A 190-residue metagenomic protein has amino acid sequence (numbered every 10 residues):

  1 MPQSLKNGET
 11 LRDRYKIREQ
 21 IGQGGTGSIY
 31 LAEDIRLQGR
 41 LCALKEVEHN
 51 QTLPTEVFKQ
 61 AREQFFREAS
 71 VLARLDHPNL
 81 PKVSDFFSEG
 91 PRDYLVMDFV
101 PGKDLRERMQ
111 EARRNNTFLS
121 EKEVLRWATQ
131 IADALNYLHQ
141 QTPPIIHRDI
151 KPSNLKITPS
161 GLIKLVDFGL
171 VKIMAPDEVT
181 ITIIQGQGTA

Functional and structural regions predicted by a protein language model:
R18-G25, I29: Protein kinase glycine-rich loop
E33-C42: Conserved N-lobe loop of protein kinases adjacent to the ATP-binding glycine-rich P-loop
E48-R74: AlphaC helix of the eukaryotic protein kinase fold
F86: Activation-segment/catalytic-loop signature of the eukaryotic protein kinase fold
G90-D104, R108: Conserved short submotifs of the Hanks-type protein kinase catalytic core that shape the nucleotide-binding pocket
W127-A128: Activation segment signature within eukaryotic-like protein kinase domains
A132-I145: Protein kinase catalytic-loop region centered on the HRD/HxD motif
